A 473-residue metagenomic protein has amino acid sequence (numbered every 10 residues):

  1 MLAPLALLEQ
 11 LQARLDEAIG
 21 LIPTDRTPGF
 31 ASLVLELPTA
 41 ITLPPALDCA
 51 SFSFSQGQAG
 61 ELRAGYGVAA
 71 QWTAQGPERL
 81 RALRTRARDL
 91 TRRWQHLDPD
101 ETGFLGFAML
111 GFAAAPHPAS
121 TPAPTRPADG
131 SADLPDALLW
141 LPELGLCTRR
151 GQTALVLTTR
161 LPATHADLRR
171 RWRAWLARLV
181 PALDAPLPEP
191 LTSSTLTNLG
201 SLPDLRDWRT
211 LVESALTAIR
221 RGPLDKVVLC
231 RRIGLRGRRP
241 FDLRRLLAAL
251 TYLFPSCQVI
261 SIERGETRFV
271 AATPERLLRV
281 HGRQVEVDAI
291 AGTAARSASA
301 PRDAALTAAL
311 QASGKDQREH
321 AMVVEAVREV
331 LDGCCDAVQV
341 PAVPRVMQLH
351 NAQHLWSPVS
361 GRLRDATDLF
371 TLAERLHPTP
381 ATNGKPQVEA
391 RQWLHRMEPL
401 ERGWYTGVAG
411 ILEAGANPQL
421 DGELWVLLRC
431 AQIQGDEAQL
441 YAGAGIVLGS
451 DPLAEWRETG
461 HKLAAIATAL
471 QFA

Functional and structural regions predicted by a protein language model:
L2-A82, R171-E213, T217, C230-R239 (+2 more regions): Contiguous alpha-helical scaffold segments within structured protein domains that host functional hotspots
E9, R86-L235, D336, Q471: Non-catalytic accessory segments adjacent to catalytic cores
A108-L110, V259-I262, R402-G410: A short glycine-rich, hydrophobically flanked beta-strand micro-motif that places a catalytic Asp/Glu for divalent metal
L110, L146, G222, L278 (+4 more regions): A residue-level signal for conserved active-site and pocket-lining positions in enzyme catalytic cores
G151-A163, V287-A289, A438-G445: Short, well-ordered beta-strand elements
D225-C230, S261-G265, F370-T371, Q387 (+1 more regions): Short coil/turn segments at secondary-structure boundaries
R231-R318, M322, G333-Q339, A416-G443: An anion-binding catalytic pocket shared by soluble metabolic enzymes
P358-A473: Conserved hydrophobic core element of enzyme catalytic domains
